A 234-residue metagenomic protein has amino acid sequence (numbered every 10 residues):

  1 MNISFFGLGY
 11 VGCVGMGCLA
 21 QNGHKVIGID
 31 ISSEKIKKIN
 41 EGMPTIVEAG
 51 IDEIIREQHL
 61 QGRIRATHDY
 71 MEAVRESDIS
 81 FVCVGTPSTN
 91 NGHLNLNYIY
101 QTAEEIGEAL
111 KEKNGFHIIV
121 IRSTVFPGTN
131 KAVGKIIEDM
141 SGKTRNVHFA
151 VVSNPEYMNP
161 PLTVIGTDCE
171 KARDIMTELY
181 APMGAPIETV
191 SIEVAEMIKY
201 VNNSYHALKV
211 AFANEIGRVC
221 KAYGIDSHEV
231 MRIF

Functional and structural regions predicted by a protein language model:
M1-P44: NAD(P)+-binding Rossmann beta1-loop-alpha1 motif at the extreme N-terminus of oxidoreductases
G23, E76-S77, P161, G184: Short, well-ordered alpha-helix to beta-strand connector turns
V47-R63, M140-V151: Short mixed-charge
I51-D78, S88, G107-K111: A structured beta-alpha segment of the ubiquitous adenosine-cofactor-binding alpha/beta core
V82-G85, S123, D168: Glycine-rich, N-terminal phosphate-binding loop of Rossmann-like dinucleotide-binding domains
S88-Y157: Rossmann-like NAD(P)(H) cofactor-binding subdomain of soluble oxidoreductases
K135-N154, M158-F234: Internal alpha-helical scaffold of NAD(P)-dependent oxidoreductase catalytic cores
